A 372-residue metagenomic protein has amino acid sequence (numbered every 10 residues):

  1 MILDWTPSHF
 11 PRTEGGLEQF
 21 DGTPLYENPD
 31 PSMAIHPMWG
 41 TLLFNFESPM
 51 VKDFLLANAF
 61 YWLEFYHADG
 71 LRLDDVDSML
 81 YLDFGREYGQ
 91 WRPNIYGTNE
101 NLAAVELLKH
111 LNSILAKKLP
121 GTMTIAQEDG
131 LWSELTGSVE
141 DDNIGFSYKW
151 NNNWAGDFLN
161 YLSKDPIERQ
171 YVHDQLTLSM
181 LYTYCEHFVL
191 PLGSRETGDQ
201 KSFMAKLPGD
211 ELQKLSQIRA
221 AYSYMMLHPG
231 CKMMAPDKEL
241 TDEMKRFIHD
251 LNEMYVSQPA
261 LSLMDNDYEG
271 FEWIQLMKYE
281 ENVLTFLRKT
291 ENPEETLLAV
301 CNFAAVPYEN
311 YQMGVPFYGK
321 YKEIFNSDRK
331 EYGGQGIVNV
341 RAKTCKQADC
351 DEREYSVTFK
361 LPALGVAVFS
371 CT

Functional and structural regions predicted by a protein language model:
M1-N99, F359: Substrate-binding/active-site clefts of carbohydrate-active enzymes
L3, A59, L63, L108-N112 (+2 more regions): Generic structural signal for well-ordered alpha-helices, preferentially at hydrophobic/aromatic core positions
P7, K52-L55, A59, A104 (+3 more regions): Aromatic/hydrophobic pocket-lining residues that form the small-molecule binding cavity in soluble enzyme cores
L55, W62, L73, T124 (+4 more regions): Conserved, mostly hydrophobic/aromatic
H67-D69, F84-P236, V256-M313, F317-D328 (+1 more regions): Conserved alpha/beta catalytic core and glycan-binding cleft of carbohydrate-active enzymes
Y224-A235, L251, V357-G365: C-terminal substrate/ligand-recognition segments
L240-L261: Catalytic cores of secreted or luminal carbohydrate-active enzymes
V340-T372: C-terminal beta-strand-rich structural cap/linker in extracellular carbohydrate-active enzymes
